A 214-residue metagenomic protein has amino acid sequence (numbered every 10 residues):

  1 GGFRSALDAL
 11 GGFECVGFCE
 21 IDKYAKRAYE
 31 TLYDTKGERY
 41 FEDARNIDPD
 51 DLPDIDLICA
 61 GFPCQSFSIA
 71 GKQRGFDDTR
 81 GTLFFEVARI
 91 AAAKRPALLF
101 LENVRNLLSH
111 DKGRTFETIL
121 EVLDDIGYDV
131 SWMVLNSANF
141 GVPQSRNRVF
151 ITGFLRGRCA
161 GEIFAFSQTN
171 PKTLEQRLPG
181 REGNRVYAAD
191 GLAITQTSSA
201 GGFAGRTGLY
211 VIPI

Functional and structural regions predicted by a protein language model:
G1-R45: SAM cofactor-binding core of SAM-dependent methyltransferases, primarily the Rossmann-like beta-alpha-beta module
G2, L57-C59: Short, hydrophobic/glycine-enriched beta-strand segments
F18, F41, C59, F100-L101: Generic enzyme active-site microenvironment
I47-L57, Q65-I214: Class I S-adenosyl-L-methionine
F62: Glycine-rich, N-terminal phosphate-binding loop of Rossmann-like dinucleotide-binding domains
